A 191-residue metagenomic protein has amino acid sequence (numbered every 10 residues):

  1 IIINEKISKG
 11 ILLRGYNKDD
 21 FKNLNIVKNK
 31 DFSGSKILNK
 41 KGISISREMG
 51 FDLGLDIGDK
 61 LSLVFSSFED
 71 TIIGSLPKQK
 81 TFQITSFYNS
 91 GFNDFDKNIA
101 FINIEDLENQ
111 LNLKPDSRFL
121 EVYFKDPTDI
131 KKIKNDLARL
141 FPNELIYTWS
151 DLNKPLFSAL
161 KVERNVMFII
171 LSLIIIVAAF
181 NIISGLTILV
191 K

Functional and structural regions predicted by a protein language model:
I1-P115: A structural signal for hydrophobic secondary-structure junctions, strongest on transmembrane helix-loop-helix units
L12, K60, P155-S158, L186: Residue-level recognition of specific faces of alpha-helices
K36-N39, Y123, T187: A generic secondary-structure micro-motif detector that highlights 1-2 residue hydrophobic/ambivalent hotspots embedded
S75-M167: Mechanotransmission and gating elements of multispan inner-membrane complexes involved in transport and envelope
K161-K191: Hydrophobic alpha-helical transmembrane segments of multi-pass inner-membrane transport and secretion
